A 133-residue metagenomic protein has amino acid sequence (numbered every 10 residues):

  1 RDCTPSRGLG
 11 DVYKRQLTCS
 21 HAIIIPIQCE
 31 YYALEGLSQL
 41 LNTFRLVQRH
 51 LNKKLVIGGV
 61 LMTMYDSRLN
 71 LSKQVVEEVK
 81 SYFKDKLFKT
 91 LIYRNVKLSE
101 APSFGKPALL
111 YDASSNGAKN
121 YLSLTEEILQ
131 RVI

Functional and structural regions predicted by a protein language model:
R1, L51, L55, A101-F104: P-loop/Walker-type NTP enzyme "switch/lid" segment
R1-L9, Y13: Single conserved hydrophobic/aromatic residue that forms the stacking wall/gate of nucleotide- or nucleobase-binding
P5-R7, P26-C29, P102, P107: Proline-centered helix-kink/hinge sites
S6, L34, L69, S114-A118: Short, solvent-exposed loop/helix junctions and linker helices that flank or host conserved functional motifs
G10-V96: Conserved catalytic-core segment of NTP-binding enzymes
Y93, S99, L109: Nucleotide phosphate-binding site architecture
P102-K119: C-terminal boundary of histidine-terminating zinc-finger modules
S123-V132: C-terminal alpha-helix
